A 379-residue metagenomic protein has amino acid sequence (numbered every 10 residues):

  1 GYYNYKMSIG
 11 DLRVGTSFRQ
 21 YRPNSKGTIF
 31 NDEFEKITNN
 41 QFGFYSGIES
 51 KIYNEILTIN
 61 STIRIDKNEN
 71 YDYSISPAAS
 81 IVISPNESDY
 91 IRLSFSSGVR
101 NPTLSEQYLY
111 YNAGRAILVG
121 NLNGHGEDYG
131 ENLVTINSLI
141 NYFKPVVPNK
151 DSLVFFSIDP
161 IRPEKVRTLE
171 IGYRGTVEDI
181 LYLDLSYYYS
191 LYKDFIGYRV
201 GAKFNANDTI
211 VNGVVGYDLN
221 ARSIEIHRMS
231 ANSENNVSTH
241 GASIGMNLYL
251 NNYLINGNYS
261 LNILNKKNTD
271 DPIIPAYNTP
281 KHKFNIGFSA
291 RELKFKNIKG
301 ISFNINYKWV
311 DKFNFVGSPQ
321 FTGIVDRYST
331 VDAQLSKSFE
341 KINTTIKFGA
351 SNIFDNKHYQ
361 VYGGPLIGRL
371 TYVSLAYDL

Functional and structural regions predicted by a protein language model:
G1-Y5, F44-S50, A79-P85, I171-G175 (+8 more regions): Residues on the lipid-exposed face of transmembrane beta-strands in outer-membrane beta-barrel proteins
G1-Y71, D184, N256: Face-selective signature of the C-terminal outer-membrane beta-barrel domain
Y5-D11, I52-L57, E87-S88, E178-I180 (+3 more regions): Short loop/turn motifs that connect adjacent beta-strands in outer-membrane beta-barrel proteins
M7-I9, F18-N24, I52, I63-E69 (+9 more regions): Transmembrane beta-strands of outer-membrane beta-barrel pores
K36-F42, Y73-I75, K165-L169, N236-H240 (+3 more regions): Residues that define the transmembrane beta-barrel architecture of outer-membrane proteins
I52-Y53, I180-V316, A376: Gram-negative outer-membrane beta-barrel transporters
R92-S96, L254-L261, I273-L379: Conserved C-terminal beta-signal and adjacent last beta-strands/turns of outer-membrane beta-barrel proteins
G124-I226: Membrane-embedded beta-barrel scaffold of Gram-negative outer-membrane proteins
